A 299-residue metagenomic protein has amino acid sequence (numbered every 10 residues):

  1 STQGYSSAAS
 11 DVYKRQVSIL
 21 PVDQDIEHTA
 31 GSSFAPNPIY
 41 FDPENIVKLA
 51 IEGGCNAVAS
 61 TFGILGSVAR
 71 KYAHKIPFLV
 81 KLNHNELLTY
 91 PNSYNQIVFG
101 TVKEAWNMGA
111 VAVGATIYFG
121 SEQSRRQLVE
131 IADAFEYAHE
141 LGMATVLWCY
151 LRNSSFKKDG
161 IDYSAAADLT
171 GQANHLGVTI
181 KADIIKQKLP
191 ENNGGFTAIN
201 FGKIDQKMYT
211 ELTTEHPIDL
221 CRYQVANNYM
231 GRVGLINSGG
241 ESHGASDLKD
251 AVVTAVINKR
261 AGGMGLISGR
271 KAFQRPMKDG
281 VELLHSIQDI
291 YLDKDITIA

Functional and structural regions predicted by a protein language model:
S1-A9, Y13: Single conserved hydrophobic/aromatic residue that forms the stacking wall/gate of nucleotide- or nucleobase-binding
D11-R15, P190-N192: Short, compositionally biased "basic patch" segments
K14-H28: N-terminal glycine-rich anion-binding loops that anchor highly charged ligand groups
I26-H28, S32-A57, I64-A73, P77-L87 (+2 more regions): Alpha/beta enzyme core
I117, G239-G240, R270: Short glycine-centered, acidic/aromatic-flanked micro-motifs in structured strand/loop junctions that mark active-site
N192, G240-A245, F273-Q274: Short Gly/Pro-enriched loop/turn and capping motifs at secondary-structure junctions
L266-F273: Short acidic/histidine-rich active-site segments
F273-I298: C-terminal helical cap(s) of enzyme catalytic domains, especially alpha/beta-barrels
